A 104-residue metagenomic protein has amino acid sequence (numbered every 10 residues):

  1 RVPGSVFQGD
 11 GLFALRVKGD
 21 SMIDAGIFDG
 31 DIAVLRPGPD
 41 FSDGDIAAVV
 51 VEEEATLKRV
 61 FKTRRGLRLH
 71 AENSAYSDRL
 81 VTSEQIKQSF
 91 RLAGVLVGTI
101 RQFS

Functional and structural regions predicted by a protein language model:
R1-S104: Acidic/glycine-rich C-terminal interaction modules and beta/coil loop segments that lie outside canonical DNA-binding
